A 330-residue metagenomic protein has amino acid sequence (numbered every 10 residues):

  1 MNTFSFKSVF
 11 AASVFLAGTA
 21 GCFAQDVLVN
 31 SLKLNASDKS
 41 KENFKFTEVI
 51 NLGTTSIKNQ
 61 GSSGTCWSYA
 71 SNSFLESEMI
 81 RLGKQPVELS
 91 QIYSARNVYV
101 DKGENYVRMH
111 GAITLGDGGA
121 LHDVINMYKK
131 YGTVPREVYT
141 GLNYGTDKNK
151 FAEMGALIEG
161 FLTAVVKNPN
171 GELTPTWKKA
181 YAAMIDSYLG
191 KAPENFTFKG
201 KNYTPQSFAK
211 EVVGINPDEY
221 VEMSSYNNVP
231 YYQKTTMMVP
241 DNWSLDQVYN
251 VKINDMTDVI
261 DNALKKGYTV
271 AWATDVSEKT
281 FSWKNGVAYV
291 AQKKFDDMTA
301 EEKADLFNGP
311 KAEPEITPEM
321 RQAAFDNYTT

Functional and structural regions predicted by a protein language model:
M1-D26: Bacterial Sec-dependent N-terminal signal peptides
F23-T330: Flexible propeptides and autoinhibitory/regulatory segments associated with cysteine proteases
